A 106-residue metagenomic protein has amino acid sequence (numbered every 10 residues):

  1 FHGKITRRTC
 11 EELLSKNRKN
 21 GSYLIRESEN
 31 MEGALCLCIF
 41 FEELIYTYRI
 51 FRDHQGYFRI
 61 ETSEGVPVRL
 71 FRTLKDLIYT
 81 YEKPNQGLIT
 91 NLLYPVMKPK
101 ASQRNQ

Functional and structural regions predicted by a protein language model:
F1-Q106: Domain-scale recognition of modular recruitment/scaffold domains used in eukaryotic signaling
